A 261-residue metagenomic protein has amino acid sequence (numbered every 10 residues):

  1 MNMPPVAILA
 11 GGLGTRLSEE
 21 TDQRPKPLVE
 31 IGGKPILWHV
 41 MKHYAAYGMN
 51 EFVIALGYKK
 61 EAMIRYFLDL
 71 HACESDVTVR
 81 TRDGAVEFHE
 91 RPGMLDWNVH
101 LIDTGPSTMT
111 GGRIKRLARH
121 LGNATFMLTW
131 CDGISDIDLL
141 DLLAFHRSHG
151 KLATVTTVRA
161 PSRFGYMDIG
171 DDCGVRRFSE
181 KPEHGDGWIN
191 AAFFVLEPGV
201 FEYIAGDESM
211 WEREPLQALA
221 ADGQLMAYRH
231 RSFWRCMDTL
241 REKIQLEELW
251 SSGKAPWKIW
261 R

Functional and structural regions predicted by a protein language model:
N2-A72, L101: N-terminal glycine-rich phosphate-binding loop and ensuing alpha1 helix
G12, Y166-V175: Acidic-glycine-rich active-site phosphate/pyrophosphate-binding loop
L28, Y166-I169, L216, A227: A structural signal for short hydrophobic beta-strand segments in well-ordered beta-sheet cores
I36-H39, G112-R116, P215: Well-ordered alpha-helical segments embedded in enzymatic catalytic cores
A62-G170: Conserved beta-loop-beta/alpha segment of the NTase-like Rossmann-fold superfamily that binds/positions NTPs
G122-T129, I134, D138-R147, R159-S162 (+1 more regions): Catalytic-core segments of class I nucleotidyltransferases/pyrophosphorylases that form NMP-activated intermediates
